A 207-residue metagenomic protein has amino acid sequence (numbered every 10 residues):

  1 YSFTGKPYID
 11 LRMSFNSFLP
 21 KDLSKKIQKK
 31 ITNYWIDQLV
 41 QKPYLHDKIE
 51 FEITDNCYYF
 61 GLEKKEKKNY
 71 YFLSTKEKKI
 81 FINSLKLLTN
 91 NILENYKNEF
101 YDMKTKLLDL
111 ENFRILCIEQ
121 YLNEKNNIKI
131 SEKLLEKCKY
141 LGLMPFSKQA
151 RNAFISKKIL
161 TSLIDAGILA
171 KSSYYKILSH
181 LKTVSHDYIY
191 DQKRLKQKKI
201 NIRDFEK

Functional and structural regions predicted by a protein language model:
Y1-K207: Hydrophobic beta/alpha structural segments that scaffold and line small-molecule/cofactor pockets of phosphate-handling
